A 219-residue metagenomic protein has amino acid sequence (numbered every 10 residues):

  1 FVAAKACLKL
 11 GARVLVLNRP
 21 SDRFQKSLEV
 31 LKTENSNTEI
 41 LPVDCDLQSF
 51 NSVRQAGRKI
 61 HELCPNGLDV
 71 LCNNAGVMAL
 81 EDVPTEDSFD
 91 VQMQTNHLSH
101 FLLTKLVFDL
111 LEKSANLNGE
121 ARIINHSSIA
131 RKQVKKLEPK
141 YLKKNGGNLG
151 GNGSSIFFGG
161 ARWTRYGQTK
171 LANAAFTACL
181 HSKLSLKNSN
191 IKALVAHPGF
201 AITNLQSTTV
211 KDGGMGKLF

Functional and structural regions predicted by a protein language model:
F1-V210: Rossmann-fold NAD(P)H-dependent dehydrogenase/reductase core
V210-F219: Terminal hydrophobic/aromatic helix or amphipathic segment near a protein terminus
